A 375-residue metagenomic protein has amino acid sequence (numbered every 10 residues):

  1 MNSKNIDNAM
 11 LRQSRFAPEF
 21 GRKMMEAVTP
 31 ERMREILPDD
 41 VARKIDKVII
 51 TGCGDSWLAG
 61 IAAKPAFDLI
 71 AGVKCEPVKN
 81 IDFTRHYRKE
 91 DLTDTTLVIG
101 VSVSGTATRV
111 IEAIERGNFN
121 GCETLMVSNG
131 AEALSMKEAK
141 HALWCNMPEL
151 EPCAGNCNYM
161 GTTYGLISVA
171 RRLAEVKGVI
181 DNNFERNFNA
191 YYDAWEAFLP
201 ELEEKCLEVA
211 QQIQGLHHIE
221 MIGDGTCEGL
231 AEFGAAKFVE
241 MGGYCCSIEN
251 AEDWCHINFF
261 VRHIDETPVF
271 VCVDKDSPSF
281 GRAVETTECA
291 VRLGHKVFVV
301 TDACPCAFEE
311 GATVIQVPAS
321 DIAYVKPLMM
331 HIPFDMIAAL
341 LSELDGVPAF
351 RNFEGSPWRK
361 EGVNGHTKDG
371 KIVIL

Functional and structural regions predicted by a protein language model:
K4-Q13, P18-K23, A139, I180 (+1 more regions): Phosphate-moiety recognition in structured ligand-binding domains
N5, L58-A59, T108, E204 (+3 more regions): Residue-level recognition of alpha-helix initiation/capping sites
N8, R12-D46, H141-C157, G161-P268 (+1 more regions): Active-site phosphate/pyrophosphate-binding segments
P30, A42-F188, V261, D265-S320: Glycine-rich phosphate-binding loops that contact phosphosugars or nucleotide phosphates
I61, T163, E232, H331-D335: Short, well-ordered alpha-helical segments
P65, A236, D335-A339: Short, residue-level hotspots on alpha-helical faces of the histone-fold and other alpha-helical interaction modules
